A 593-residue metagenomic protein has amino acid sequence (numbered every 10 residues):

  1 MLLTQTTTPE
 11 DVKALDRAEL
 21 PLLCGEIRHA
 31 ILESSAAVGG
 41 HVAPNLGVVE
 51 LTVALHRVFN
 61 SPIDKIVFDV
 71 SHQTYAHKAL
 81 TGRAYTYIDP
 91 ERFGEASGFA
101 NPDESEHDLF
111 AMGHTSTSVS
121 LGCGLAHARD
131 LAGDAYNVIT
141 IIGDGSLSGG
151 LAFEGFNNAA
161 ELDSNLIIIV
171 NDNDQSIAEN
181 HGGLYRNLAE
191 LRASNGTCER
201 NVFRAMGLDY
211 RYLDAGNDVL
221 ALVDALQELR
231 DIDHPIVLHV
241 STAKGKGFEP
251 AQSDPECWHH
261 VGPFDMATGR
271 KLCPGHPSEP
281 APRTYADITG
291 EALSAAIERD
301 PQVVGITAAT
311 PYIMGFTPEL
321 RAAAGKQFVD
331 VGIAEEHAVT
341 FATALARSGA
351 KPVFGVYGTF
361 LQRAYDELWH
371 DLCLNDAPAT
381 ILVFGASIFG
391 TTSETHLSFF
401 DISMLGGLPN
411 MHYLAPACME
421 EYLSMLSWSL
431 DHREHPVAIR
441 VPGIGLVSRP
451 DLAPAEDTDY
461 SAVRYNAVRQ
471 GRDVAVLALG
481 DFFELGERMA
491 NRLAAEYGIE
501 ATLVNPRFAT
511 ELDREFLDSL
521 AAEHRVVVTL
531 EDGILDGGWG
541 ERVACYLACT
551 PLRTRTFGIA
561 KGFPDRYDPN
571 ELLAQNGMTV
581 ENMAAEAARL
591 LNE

Functional and structural regions predicted by a protein language model:
M1-A79, R204, A215, V219 (+1 more regions): N-terminal amphipathic, basic-rich helices that act as targeting or association modules
T8-K13, L32-G40, E104-F110, L208-R211 (+7 more regions): Glycine- and acidic
A36-A37, V48-R57, L121-A126, G150-E161 (+4 more regions): Short alpha-helical segments and helix-capping/turn motifs at coil-helix boundaries
H41-L162, V303, T317-P318: Cofactor-binding active-site loop characterized by glycine-rich and histidine/acidic residues
T86-L121, L131-A135, E161-C257, D287-I288 (+6 more regions): Thiamine diphosphate
V138, I142-G155, F328, H337-G355 (+2 more regions): Extended, hydrophobic alpha-helical segments in both membrane/secreted and soluble proteins
H260-A267, G406-L452: Helix-enriched interaction subdomains in cytosolic or periplasmic regions, typified by TIR/SEFIR signaling/NADase cores
G262-A281, R553-D568: Short, flexible loop segments at boundaries between secondary-structure elements
